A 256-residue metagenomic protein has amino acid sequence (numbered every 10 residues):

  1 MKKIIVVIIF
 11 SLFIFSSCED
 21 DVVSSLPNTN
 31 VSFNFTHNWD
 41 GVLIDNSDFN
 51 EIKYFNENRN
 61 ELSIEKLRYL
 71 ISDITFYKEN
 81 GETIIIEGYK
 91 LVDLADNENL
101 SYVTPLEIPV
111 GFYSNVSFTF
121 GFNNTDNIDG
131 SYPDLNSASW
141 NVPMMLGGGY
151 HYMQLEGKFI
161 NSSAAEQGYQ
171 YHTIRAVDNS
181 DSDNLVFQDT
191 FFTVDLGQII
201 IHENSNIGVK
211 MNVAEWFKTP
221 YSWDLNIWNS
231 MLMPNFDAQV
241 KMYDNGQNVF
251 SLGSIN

Functional and structural regions predicted by a protein language model:
M1-K2, I174: Short, intrinsically disordered low-complexity segments
K2-I8: Sec-dependent signal peptide recognition, specifically the positively charged N-region followed immediately by
I14-S17: C-terminal motif of bacterial Sec signal peptides marking the signal peptidase cleavage site
E19-N256: A short, solvent-exposed, low-complexity linear motif enriched for acidic/polar residues with Pro/Gly/Ser/Thr
